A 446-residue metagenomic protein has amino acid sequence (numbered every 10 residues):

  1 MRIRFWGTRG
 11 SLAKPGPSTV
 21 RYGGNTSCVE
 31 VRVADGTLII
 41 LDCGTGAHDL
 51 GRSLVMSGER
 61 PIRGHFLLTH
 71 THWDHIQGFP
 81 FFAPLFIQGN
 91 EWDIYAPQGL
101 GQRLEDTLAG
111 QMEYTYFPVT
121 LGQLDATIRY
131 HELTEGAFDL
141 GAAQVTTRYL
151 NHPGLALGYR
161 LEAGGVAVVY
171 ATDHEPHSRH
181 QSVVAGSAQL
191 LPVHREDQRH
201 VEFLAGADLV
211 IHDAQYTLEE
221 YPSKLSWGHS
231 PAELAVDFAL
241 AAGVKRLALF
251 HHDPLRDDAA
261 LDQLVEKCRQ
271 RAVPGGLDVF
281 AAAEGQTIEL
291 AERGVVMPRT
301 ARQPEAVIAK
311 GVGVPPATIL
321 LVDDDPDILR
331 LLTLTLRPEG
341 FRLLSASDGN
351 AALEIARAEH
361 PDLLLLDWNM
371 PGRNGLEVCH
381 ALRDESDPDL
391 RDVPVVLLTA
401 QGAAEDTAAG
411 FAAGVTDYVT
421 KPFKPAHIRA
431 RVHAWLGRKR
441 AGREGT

Functional and structural regions predicted by a protein language model:
M1-S182, D258-A301: Binuclear metal-dependent hydrolase catalytic cores
H177-D278, A283: Cap/insert and terminal regions of metallo-dependent hydrolase folds
R330-P338: Charged docking surfaces used in two-component/phosphorelay signaling
D348-A351, N374-H380: Acidic catalytic/metal-coordinating carboxylates
E359-L365: Active-site beta3 strand of CheY-like receiver
E377, R391, G402-D417: Alpha4 helix (beta4-alpha4-beta5 surface) of REC/receiver domains from two-component response regulators
F423-V432: C-terminal output helix
